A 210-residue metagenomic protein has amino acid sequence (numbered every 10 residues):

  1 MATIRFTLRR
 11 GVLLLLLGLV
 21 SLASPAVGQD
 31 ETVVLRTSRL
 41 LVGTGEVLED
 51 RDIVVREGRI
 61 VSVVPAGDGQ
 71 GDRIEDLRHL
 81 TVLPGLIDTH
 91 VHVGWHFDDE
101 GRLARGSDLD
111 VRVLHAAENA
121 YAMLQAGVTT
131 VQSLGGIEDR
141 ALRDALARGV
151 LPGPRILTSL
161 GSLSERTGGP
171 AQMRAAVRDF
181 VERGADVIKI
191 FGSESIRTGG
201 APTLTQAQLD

Functional and structural regions predicted by a protein language model:
M1-L8: N-terminal secretory signal peptides that target proteins for export/translocation
R10-A23: Bacterial N-terminal signal peptides
A23-D30: Boundary at the C-terminal end of the N-terminal hydrophobic targeting segment
L40, T44-L83, R102: Histidine-rich, glycine-flanked metal-binding segment
L80-R148, A207: Metal-associated gating/positioning segment near the N- to mid-region
R112-A120, G168-F180: Short, acidic/polar
D144-G161, T203-D210: Alpha-helix-loop-beta-strand connector modules within alpha/beta enzyme cores
R174-G192, G199-D210: Histidine/acidic residue-rich metal-binding segments in metalloenzymes
